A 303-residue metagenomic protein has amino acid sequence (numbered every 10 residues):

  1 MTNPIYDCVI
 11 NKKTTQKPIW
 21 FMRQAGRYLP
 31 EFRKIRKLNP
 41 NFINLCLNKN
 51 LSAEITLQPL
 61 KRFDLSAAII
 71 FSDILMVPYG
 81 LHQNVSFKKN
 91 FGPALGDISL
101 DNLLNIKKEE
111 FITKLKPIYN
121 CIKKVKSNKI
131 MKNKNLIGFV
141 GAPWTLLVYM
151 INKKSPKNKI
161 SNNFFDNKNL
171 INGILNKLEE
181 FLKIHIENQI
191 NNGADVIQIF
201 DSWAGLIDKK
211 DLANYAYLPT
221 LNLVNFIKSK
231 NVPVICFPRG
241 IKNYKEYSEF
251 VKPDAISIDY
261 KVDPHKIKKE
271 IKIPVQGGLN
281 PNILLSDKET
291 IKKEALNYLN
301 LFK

Functional and structural regions predicted by a protein language model:
M1-H82, S86-F87, N222, N300: N-terminal basic, low-complexity leaders that serve as flexible interaction/assembly modules and, when applicable, as
T15-R23, A67-I70, L136-V140, I197-I199 (+3 more regions): Hydrophobic faces of well-ordered beta-strands that scaffold small-molecule active sites in alpha/beta enzyme cores
L38-L51, K157-I184, N280-T290: Active-site mouth loops of central-metabolism enzymes
I69-K89, D97, L104-F111, V140 (+1 more regions): Glycine-rich, proline-tolerant flexible connector loops at the mouths of alpha/beta enzymes
S86-N188: Active-site-proximal, glycine-rich beta->alpha crossover segments in alpha/beta enzymes that shape flexible
K114-N133, K209-V232, K269-I273: Alpha-helix-loop-beta-strand connector modules within alpha/beta enzyme cores
N152-I199, W203-P233, K245-D254, L296 (+1 more regions): Alpha/beta enzyme core
S229-K303: Catalytic-face loop-and-helix region of soluble metabolic enzyme cores
